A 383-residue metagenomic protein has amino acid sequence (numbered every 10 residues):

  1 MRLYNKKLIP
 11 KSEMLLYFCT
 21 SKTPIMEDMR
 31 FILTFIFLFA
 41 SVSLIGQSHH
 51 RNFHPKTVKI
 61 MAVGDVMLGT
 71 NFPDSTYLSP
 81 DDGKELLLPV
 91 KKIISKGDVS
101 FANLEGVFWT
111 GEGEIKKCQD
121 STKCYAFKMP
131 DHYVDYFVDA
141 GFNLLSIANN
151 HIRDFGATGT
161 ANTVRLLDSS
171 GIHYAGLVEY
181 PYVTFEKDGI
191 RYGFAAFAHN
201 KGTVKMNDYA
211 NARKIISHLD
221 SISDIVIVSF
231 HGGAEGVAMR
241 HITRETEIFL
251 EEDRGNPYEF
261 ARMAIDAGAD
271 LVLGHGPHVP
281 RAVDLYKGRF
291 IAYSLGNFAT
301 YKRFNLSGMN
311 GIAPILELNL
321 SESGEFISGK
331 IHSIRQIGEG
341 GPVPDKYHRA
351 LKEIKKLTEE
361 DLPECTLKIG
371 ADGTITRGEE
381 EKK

Functional and structural regions predicted by a protein language model:
R2-Y4, K56: Residue-level detector of alpha-helix boundary/anchor positions
Y4-N5, C19: Short terminal hydrophobic/aromatic SLiMs and anchors at protein ends
K7-L15, T23-I25: Positively charged N-terminal leader segments that act as targeting/secretion signals
C19-H49: Bacterial Sec-dependent N-terminal signal peptides
Q47-K383: Acidic, metal/ion-coordinating pockets
